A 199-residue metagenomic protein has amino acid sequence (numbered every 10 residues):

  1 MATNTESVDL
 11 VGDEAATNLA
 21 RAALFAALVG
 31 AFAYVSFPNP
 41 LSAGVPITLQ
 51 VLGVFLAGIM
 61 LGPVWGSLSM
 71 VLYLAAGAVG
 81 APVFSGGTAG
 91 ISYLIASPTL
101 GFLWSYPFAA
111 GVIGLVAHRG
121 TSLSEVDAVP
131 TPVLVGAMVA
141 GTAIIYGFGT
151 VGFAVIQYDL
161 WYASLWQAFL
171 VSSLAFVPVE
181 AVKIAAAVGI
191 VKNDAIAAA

Functional and structural regions predicted by a protein language model:
M1-A23, T121-P132, G189-A199: Haloarchaeal acidic low-complexity proteome signature biased toward cell-envelope/secretome components but also
A2-S69: Hydrophobic transmembrane alpha-helices
A2-T3, A78-G86, Q157-W166: Peri-membrane helix termini and adjoining interfacial loops of integral membrane proteins
E14-F25, I47-V51, G66, P98-F102 (+3 more regions): Residue-level signature of transmembrane alpha-helical entry/exit and packing/kink sites in multi-pass membrane
R21, F25-F32, V54, G58 (+11 more regions): Alpha-helical transmembrane segments in multi-pass membrane proteins
Y34-V45, L74-A109: Interfacial aromatic-anchored transmembrane helix boundaries in multi-pass membrane proteins
A43, L123-A198: Membrane-embedded alpha-helical hairpins and interfacial helices in multi-pass inner-membrane proteins
M60-L61, V112-T121, D194-A195: Structural signal for the C-terminal ends of transmembrane alpha-helices and the immediately following loop
